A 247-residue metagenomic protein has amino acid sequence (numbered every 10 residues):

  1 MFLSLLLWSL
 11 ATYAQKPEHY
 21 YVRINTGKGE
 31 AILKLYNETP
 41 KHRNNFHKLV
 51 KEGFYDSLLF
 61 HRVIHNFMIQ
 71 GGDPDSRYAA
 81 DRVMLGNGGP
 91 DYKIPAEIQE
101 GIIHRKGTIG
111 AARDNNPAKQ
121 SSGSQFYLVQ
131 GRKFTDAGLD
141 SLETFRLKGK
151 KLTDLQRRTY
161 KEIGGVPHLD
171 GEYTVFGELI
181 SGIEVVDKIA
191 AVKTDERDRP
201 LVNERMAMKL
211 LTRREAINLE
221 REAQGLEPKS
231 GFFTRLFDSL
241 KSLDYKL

Functional and structural regions predicted by a protein language model:
M1-S9: Bacterial N-terminal signal peptides
T12-L247: Cyclophilin-like peptidyl-prolyl cis-trans isomerases
